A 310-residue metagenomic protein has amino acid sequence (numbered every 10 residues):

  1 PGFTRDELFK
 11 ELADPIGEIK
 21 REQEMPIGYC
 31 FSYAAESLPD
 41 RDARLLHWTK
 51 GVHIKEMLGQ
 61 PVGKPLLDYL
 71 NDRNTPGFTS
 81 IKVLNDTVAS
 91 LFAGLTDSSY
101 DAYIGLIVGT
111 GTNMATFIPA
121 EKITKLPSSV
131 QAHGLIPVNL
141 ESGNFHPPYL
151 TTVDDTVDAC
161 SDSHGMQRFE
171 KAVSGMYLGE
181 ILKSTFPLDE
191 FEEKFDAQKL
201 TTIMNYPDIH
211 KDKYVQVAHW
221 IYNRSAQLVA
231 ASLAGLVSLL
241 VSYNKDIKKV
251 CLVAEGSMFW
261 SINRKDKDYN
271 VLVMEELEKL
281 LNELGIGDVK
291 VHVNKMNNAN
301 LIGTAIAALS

Functional and structural regions predicted by a protein language model:
P1-A13, C30, A35-S98, A102-I104 (+2 more regions): Glycine-rich phosphate-binding loop and adjoining helix at the ATP-binding site of ATP-dependent phosphoryl-transfer
P1-G28, D68-N71, T96-D97, N144 (+1 more regions): ATP-binding/phosphotransfer module of carbohydrate and carboxylate kinases, centering on a glycine-rich
E18, S37, Y100-A120, T304: Gly/Thr-rich phosphate-binding beta-strand-loop-beta motif of the actin/hexokinase/Hsp70
Q23-M25, G77, N85, V108-T110 (+2 more regions): Short, basic and Ser/Thr-rich N-terminal targeting/leader segments
S32, T87-V88, L106-G111, G256-M258 (+1 more regions): A short acidic Gly-Thr/Ser loop motif
M57-K64, N113-A115, G285-D288: Short C-terminal domain-edge/linker segments immediately following a structured domain
A89-A93, N113, I306: Contiguous, well-ordered alpha-helical segments that form the cores/surfaces of helical PPI scaffolds
